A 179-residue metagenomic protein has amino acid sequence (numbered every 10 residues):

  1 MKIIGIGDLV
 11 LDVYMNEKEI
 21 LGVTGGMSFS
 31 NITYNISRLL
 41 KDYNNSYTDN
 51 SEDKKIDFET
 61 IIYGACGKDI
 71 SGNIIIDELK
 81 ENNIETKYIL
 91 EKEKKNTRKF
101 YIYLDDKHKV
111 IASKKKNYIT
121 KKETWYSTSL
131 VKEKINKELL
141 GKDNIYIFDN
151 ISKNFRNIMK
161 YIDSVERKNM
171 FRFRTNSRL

Functional and structural regions predicted by a protein language model:
M1-L21: Positively charged, low-complexity intrinsically disordered leader regions
G5, I62-G64, F171: Structural beta-sheet core signal
L9, D106-K109, K116-Y118, I151-K153 (+1 more regions): Short glycine-rich anion-binding loops that position phosphate/pyrophosphate groups of nucleotides and phosphorylated
V13-E19, L40-I145: Conserved N-terminal subdomain of the carbohydrate kinase-like
K18-R38: Short catalytic helix/loop segments, enriched in acidic residues and glycine and frequently bearing histidine
G26-S30, K94, K116-I119, F173-S177: Short, acidic/turn-prone active-site loops that include or flank metal/cofactor- and phosphate-binding residues
D143-L179: Conserved beta-alpha-beta core of the PfkB/ribokinase-like small-molecule kinase fold
